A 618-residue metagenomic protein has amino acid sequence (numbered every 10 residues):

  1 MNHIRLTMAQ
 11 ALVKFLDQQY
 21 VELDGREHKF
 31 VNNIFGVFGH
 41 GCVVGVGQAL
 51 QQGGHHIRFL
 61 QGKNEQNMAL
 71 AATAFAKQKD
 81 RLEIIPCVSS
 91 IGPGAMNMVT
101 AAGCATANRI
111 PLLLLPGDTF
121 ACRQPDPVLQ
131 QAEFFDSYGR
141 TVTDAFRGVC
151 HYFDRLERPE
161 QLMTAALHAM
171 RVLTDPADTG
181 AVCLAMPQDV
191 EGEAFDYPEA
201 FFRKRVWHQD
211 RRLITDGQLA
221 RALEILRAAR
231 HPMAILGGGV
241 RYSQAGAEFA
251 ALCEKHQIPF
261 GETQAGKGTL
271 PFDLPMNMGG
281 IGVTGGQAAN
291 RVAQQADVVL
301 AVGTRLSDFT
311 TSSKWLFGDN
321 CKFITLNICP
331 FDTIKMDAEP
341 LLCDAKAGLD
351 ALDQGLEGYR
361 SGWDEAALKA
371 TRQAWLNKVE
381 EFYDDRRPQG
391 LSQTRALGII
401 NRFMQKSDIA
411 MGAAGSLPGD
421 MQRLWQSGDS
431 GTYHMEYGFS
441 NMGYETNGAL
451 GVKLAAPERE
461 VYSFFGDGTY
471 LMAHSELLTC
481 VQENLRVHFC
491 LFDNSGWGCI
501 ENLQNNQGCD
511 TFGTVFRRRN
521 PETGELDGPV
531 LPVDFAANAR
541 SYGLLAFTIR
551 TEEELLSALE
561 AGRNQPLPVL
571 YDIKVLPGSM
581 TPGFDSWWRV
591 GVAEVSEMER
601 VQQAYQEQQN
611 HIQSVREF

Functional and structural regions predicted by a protein language model:
N2-G362, I399, F403-K406, R486-F489 (+3 more regions): N-terminal alpha/beta PP-like core and its mobile active-site loop of ThDP/TPP-dependent enzymes
L6, Q10, H28, S243 (+10 more regions): Conserved structured core elements
V31-N32, I85-C87, V128, W207-H208 (+6 more regions): A short, structure-level motif marking secondary-structure boundaries and short turns
V37-V46, R372-K453: Active-site diphosphate/adenylate-binding microenvironment
Q61, M186, E262, G412-A414 (+2 more regions): Pocket-edge structural micro-motifs
R123-D136, T333-I334, L342, L349-D350 (+1 more regions): Thiamine diphosphate
C150-F153, V379, Y383, A546: Short amphipathic alpha-helical interaction patches enriched in hydrophobic/aromatic residues with interspersed Lys/Arg
E157-E160, C183, P198, E224 (+7 more regions): Phosphate/pyrophosphate-binding active-site segments
